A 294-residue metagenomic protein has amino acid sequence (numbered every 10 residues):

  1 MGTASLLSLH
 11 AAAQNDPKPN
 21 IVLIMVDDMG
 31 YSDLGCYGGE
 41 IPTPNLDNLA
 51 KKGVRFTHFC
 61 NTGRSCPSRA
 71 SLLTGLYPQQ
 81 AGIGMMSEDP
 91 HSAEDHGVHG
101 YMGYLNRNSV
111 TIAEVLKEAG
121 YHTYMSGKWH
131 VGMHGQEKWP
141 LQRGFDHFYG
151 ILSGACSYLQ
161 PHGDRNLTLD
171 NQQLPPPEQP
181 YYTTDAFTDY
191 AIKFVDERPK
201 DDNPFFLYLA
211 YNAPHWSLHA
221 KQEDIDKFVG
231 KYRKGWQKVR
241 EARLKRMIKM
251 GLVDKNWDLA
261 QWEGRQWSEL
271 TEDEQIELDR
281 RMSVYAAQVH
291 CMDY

Functional and structural regions predicted by a protein language model:
M1-Y294: Formylglycine-dependent sulfatase
